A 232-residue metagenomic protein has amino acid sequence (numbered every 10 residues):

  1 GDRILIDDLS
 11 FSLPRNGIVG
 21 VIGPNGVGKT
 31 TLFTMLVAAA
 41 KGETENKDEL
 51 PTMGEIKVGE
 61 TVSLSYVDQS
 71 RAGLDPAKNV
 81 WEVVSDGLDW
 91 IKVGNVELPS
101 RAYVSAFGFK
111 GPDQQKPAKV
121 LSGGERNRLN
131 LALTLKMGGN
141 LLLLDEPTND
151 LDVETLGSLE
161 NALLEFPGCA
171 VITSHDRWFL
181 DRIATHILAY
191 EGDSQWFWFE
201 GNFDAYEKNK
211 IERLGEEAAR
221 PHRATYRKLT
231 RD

Functional and structural regions predicted by a protein language model:
G1-D232: ABC ATP-binding cassette signature C-motif
